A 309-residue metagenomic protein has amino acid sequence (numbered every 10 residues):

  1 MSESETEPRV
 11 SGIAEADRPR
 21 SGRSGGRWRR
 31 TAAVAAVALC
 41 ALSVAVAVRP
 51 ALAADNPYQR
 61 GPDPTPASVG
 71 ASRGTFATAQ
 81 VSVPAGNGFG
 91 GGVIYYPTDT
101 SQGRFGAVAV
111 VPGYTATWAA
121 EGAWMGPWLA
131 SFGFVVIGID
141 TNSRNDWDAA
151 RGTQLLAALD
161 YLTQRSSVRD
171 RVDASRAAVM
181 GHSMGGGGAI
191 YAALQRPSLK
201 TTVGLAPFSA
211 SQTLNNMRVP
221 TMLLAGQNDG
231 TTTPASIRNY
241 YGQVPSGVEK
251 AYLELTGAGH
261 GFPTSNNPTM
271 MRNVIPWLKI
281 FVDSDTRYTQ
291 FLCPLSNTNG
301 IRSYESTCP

Functional and structural regions predicted by a protein language model:
S2-E15, R20-A53: Secretory targeting and sorting signals
A54-G103: N-terminal cap/lid segment of alpha/beta-hydrolase-fold proteins
D99-R104, W147-G187, R287-Y288: Gly/Ser-rich "nucleophile elbow"/oxyanion-hole loop immediately N-terminal to the catalytic nucleophile in hydrolases
G103-G113: Short beta-strand element of the alpha/beta-hydrolase
A119-I139: Short amphipathic alpha-helix adjacent to the substrate-entry channel of hydrolases
M217, L223-A225: Short beta-strand/loop motif that positions the catalytic acidic residue of the alpha/beta-hydrolase fold
T232-Q243: Short alpha-helix in the alpha/beta-hydrolase fold that links the catalytic acid
E249-P309: C-terminal catalytic histidine-bearing segment of alpha/beta-hydrolase fold enzymes
